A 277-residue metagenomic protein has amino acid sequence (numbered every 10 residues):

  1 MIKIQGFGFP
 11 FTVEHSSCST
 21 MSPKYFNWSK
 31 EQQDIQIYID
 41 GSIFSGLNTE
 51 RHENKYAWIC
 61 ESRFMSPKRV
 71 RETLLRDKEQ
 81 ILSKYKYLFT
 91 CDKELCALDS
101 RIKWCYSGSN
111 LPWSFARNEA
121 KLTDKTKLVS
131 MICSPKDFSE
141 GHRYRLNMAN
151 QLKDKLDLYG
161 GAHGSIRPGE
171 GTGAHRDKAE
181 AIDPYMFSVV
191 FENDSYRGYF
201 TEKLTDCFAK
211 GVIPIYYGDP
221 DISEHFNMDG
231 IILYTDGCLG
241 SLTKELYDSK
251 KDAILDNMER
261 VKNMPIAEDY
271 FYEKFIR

Functional and structural regions predicted by a protein language model:
M1-I59, R63-L158, A162-R277: Pol beta-like nucleotidyltransferase catalytic core
